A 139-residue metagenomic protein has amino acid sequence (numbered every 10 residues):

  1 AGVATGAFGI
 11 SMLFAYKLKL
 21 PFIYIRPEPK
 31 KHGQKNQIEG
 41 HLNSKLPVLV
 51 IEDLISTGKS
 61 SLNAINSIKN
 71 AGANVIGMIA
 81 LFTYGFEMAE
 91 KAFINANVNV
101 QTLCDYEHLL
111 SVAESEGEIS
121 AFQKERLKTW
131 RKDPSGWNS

Functional and structural regions predicted by a protein language model:
A1-A4, I79: Short glycine-rich phosphate-binding loop at a beta-alpha junction
T5, S11-L49, T57-N63: Short, glycine/charge-rich flexible loops or terminal/linker lids adjacent to PRPP-binding catalytic cores
G6-A7, G85: Short, conserved alpha-helical segments within structured domains
N66-S139: PRPP-dependent phosphoribosyltransferase catalytic core
